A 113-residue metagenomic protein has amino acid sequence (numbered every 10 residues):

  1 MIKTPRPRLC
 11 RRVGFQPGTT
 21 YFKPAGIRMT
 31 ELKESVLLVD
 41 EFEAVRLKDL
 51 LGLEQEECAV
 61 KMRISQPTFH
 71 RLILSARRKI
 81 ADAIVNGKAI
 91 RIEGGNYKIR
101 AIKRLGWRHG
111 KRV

Functional and structural regions predicted by a protein language model:
G18-K33: Short, Lys/Arg-enriched N-terminal segment that forms or immediately precedes the first helix of a structured domain
E41-V45: Short alpha-helical "packing" element that flanks the helix-turn-helix/winged-helix DNA-binding module
K48, A59: The alpha-helix within a helix-turn-helix
E54, R63-P67: Helix-turn-helix DNA-binding motif, specifically the short coil turn and the N-cap/start of the second
L72-S75: Residues within the DNA-recognition helix of helix-turn-helix
R77-I84: C-terminal flanking helix
K98-V113: Helix-turn-helix/homeodomain-like alpha-helical modules used for DNA recognition and transcription-factor dimerization
